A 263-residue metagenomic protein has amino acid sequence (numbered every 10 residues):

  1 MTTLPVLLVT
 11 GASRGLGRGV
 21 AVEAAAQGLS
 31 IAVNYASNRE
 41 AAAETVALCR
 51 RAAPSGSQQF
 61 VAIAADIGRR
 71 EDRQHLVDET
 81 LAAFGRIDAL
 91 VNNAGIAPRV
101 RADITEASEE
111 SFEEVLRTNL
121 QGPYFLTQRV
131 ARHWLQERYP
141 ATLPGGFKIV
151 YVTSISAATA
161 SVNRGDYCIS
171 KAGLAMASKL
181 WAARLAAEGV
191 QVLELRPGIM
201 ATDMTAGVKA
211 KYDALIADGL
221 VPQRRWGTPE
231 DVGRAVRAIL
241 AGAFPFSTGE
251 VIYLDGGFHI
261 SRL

Functional and structural regions predicted by a protein language model:
S13-G15: Conserved glycine-rich cofactor-binding loop
A97, R101, G219, R237 (+1 more regions): Short C-terminal tail/terminal secondary-structure segment of NAD(P)H-dependent dehydrogenase/reductase domains
R101-I104, S108-L116, A217: Substrate-binding pocket helix/loop in short-chain dehydrogenase/reductase
T127, S170, S178: Active-site helix of classical SDR
R132, A182-R184, P245: Alpha-helical segment proximal to the catalytic Tyr-Lys
S154: Residue(s) in the substrate-gating loop at a strand-loop-helix junction that position the organic substrate next
A186, Q191, S247-G249: Short, small/polar-rich loop/turn modules that mediate ligand/substrate recognition or access, typified
